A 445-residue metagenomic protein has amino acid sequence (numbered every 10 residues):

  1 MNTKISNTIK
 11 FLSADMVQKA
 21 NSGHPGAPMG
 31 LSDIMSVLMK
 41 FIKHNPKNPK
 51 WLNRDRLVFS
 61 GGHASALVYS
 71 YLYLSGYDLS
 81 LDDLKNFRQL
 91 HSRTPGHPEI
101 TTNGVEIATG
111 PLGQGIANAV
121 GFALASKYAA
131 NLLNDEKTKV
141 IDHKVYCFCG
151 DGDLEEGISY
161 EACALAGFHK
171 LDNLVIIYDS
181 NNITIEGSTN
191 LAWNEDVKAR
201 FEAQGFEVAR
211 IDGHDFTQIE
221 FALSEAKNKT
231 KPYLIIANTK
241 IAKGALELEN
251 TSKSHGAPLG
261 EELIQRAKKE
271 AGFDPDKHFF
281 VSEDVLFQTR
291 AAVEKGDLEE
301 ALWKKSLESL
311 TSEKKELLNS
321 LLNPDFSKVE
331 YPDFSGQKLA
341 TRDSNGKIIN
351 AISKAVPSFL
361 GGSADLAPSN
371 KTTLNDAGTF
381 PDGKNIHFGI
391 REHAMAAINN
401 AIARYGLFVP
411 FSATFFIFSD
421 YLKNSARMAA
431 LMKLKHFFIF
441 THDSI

Functional and structural regions predicted by a protein language model:
M1-L31, M35, F148-C149, D153-G157 (+4 more regions): Conserved acidic/glycine
I5, A20-S32, L57-H63, R88 (+8 more regions): Active-site nucleophile and cofactor-binding loops and adjacent substrate-binding regions of central metabolic enzymes
G30-F168, A364, K371-L374, I402: Cofactor-binding active-site loop characterized by glycine-rich and histidine/acidic residues
L52-D55, H63, D78-D82, T101-N103 (+8 more regions): Short coil/turn connectors at secondary-structure junctions
A64, N181-N182, N238-A242, D443-S444: Glycine-rich beta-alpha junction loops
A108-P111, I116-K229, Y233, R427 (+1 more regions): Thiamine diphosphate
A209, D276-F280, V409-S412, H436-I439: Acidic/polar loop patches that form or flank catalytic/metal-binding clefts of enzymes that bind anionic ligands
